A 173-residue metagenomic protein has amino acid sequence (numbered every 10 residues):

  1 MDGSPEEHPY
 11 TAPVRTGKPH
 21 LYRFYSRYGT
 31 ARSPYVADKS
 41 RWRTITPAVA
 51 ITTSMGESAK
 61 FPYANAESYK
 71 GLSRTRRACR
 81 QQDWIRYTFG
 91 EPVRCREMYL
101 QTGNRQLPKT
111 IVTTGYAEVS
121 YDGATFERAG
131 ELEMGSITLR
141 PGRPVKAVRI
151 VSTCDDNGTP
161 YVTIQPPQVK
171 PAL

Functional and structural regions predicted by a protein language model:
M1-E7, F24, T125-F126: Surface-exposed beta-strand/loop patches in noncatalytic accessory domains and peripheral targeting/linker segments
D2-T16, E133-I137: Short, solvent-exposed S/T- and G/P-enriched segments that are highly enriched in secreted/extracellular and lumenal
P13-P19, P141-P144: Surface-exposed, short loops/turns at beta-strand junctions within beta-sandwich domains
G17-G29, V148: Append "Rare intracellular matches occur via the same short Y/T/C beta-strand/loop motifs
L21, C95, V112-Y116: Exposed beta-strand and adjacent loop surfaces of beta-rich binding modules that mediate intermolecular recognition
T30-C95, Q101-I111, Y121, E131 (+1 more regions): Disordered, acidic Ser/Thr/Pro-rich linker "stalks" and the adjacent N-terminal cap of the next globular domain
C79-Q81, Q106-L173: Trp- and acidic/polar-enriched beta-sheet ligand-binding modules for extracellular glycan and matrix recognition
